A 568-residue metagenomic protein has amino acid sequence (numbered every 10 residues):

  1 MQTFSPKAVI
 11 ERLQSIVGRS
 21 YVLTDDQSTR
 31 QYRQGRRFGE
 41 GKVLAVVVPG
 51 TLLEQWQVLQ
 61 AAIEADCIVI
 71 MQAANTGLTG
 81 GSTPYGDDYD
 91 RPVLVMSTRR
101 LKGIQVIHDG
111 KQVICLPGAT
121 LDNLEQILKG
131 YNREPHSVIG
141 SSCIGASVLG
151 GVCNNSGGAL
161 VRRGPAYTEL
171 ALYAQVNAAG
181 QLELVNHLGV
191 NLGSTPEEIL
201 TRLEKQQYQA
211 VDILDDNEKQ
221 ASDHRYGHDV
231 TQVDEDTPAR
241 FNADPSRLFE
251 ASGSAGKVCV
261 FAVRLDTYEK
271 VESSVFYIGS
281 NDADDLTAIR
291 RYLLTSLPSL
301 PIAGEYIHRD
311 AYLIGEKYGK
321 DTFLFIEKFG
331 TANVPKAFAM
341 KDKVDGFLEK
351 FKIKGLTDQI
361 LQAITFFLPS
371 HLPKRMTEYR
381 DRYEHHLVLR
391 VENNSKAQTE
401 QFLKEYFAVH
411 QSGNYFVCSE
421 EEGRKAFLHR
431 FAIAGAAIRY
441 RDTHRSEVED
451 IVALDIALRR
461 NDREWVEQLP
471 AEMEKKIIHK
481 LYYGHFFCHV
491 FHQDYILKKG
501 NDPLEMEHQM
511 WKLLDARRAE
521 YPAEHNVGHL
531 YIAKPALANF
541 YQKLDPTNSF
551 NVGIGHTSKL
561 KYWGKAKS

Functional and structural regions predicted by a protein language model:
M1-E64, G77-V113, A311-K320, K374-M376 (+2 more regions): N-terminal flexible segment immediately upstream of the FAD-binding catalytic core in FAD-dependent oxidoreductases
V22-D26, V48-P49, V69-A73, G80 (+9 more regions): General beta-strand structural signal in soluble alpha/beta enzymes
R36-F38, L44, Q72-A74, T79-R91 (+2 more regions): Conserved glycine-rich FAD pyrophosphate-binding loop
D88-V93, T98-L101, H108-V148: Anion-binding (especially nucleotide phosphate/pyrophosphate-binding) glycine-rich loop and adjoining beta-alpha core
K129-T287: FAD-binding subdomain of flavoenzyme oxidoreductases
A146-C153, E305-D321, R424-F431, N526-N539: Short, conserved secondary-structure transition motifs
E269-A303, D310, K317-A363, L372-V409: A conserved active-site cap/scaffold subdomain adjacent to cofactor or substrate pockets
